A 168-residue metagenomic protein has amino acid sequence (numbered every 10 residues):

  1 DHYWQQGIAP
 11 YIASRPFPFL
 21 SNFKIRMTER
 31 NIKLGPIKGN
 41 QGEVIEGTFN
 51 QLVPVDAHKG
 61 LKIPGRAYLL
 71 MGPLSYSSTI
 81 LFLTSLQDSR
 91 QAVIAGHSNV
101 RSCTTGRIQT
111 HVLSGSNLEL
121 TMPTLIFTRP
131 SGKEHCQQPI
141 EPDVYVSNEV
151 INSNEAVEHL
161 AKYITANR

Functional and structural regions predicted by a protein language model:
D1-R168: C-terminal "post-core" interaction segments
